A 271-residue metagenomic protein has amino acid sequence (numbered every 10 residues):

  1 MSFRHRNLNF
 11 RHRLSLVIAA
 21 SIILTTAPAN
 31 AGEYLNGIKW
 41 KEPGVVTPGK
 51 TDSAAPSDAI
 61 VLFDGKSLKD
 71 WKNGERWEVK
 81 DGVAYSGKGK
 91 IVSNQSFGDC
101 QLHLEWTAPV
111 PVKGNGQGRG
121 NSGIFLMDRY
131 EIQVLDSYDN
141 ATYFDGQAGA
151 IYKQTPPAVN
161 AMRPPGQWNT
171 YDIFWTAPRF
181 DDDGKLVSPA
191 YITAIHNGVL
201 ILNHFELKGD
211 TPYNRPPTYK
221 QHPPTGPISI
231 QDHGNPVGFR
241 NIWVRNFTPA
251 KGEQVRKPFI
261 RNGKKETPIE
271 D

Functional and structural regions predicted by a protein language model:
S2-V17: Bacterial N-terminal signal peptides that target proteins for export
H5-N7, I22-L24, E33-L35: A general, composition-driven signal for non-globular sequence regions
S15-T25: Bacterial N-terminal signal peptides
A29-D271: Carbohydrate-interacting regions of secretory-pathway proteins
